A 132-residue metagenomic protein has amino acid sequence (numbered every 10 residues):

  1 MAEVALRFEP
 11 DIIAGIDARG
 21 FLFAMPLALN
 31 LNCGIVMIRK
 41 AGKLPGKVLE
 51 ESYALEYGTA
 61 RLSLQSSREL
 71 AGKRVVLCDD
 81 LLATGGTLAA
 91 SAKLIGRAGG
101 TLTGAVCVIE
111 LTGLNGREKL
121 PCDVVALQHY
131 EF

Functional and structural regions predicted by a protein language model:
M1-E9, S67: Active-site-facing substrate-recognition patch
E9-D17: Short glycine-rich phosphate-binding loop at a beta-alpha junction
D11, K73, T103: Conserved acidic residues
I13, I35, A105: Residue-level signature of catalytic and energy-coupling elements of molecular machines, predominantly ATP/GTP-dependent
L22-L31: Short Gly/Thr/Asp-enriched flexible loops that form oxyanion-binding sites at enzyme active sites
C33-V76: Short, glycine/charge-rich flexible loops or terminal/linker lids adjacent to PRPP-binding catalytic cores
D80, G85: Conserved G/P- and acidic residue-centered "switch" motifs that form tight phosphate/ATP-binding loops in soluble
A89-F132: PRPP-dependent phosphoribosyltransferase catalytic core
